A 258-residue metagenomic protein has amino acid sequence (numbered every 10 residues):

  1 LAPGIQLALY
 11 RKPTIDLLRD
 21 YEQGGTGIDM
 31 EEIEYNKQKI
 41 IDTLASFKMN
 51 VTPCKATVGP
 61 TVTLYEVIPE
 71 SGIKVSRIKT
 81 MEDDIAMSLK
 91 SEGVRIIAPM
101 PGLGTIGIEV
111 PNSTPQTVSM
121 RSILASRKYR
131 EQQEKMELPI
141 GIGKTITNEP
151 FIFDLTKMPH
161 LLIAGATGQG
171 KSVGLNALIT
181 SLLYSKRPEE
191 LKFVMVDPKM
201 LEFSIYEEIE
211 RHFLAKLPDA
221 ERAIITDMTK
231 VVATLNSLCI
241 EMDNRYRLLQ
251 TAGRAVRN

Functional and structural regions predicted by a protein language model:
G4-L162, G174, L178: N-terminal "pre-motor" subdomain/linker immediately upstream of P-loop NTPase catalytic cores
Q6-Y10, M100-T105, E109, K128-R254: P-loop NTPase catalytic phosphate-binding loop
P13, A255-N258: Short, intrinsically disordered, charge-balanced linker/junction segments flanking boundaries in proteins
